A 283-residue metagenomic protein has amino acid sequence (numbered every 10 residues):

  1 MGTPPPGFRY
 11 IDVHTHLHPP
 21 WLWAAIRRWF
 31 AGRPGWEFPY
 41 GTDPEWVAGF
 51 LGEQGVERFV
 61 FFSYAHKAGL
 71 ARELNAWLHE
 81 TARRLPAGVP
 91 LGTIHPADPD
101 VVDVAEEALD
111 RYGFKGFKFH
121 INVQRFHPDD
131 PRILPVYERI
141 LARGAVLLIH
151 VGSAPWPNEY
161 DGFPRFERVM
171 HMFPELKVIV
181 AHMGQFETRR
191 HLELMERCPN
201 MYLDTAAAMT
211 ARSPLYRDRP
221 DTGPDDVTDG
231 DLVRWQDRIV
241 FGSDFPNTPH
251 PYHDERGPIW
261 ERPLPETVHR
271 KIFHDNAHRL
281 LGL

Functional and structural regions predicted by a protein language model:
M1-V13, L22-R58, E107, W235-V240 (+1 more regions): Mid-to-C-terminal alpha-helical segments outside catalytic/metal-binding sites
R9-H18, V169-M172, V178-I179, H269: A generic "structured core" feature
I11-T15, F59-F61, V89-G92, K115-F119 (+4 more regions): Hydrophobic faces of well-ordered beta-strands that scaffold small-molecule active sites in alpha/beta enzyme cores
H14, L51, L78, A108 (+7 more regions): Conserved, mostly hydrophobic/aromatic
L17-H18, S153, Q185, N247: Short active-site segment of divalent metal-dependent hydrolases/proteases that encodes the spacing between
T42-A48, E73-W77, V101-V104, F163-F166 (+2 more regions): Alpha-helical scaffolding within the catalytic cores of extracellular/periplasmic polymer-degrading hydrolases
E57-R58, H66-D161, P199, M209-T210: Active-site gating/metal-coordination segments in enzymes
K177, F186-L283: H/E-rich (His + Asp/Glu) clusters that bind or coordinate divalent metals
